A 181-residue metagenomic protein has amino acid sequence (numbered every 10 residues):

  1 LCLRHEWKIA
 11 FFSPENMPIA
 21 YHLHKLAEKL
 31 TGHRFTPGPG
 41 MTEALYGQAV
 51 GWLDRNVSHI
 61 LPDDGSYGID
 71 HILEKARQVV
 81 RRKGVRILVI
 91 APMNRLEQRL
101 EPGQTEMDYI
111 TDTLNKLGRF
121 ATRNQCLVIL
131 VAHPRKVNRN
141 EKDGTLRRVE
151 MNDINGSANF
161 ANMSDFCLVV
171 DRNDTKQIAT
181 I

Functional and structural regions predicted by a protein language model:
L1: Glycine-rich phosphate-binding P-loop
H5-K83, Q98: Cytosolic-facing regulatory segments adjacent to core modules
K8-A10, I87, L127-I129: Residue-level preference for the first positions of well-ordered beta-strands
E15-I19, E28, S66-Y67, M93-L96 (+3 more regions): Conserved nucleotide-binding/hydrolysis micro-motifs of P-loop NTPases
P18, H22, T42-Y46, G68-I72 (+3 more regions): Helical mechanochemical/support elements of P-loop NTPase systems and associated helical scaffolds
H24-E28, P102-T105, K142-R147: Short, glycine/charged-enriched secondary-structure capping and boundary segments
H59-R123: Phosphate-binding/switch loop-helix module in NTP-utilizing enzymes
D112-I181: Phosphate-binding/switch region of NTP-binding enzymes
